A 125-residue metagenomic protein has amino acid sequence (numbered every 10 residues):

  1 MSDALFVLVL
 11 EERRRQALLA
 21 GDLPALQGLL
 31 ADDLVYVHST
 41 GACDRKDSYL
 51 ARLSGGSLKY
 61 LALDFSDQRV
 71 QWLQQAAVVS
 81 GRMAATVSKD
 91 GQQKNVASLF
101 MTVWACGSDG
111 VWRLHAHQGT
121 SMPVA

Functional and structural regions predicted by a protein language model:
M1-G28, V35-A125: A beta-strand edge to alpha-helix "cap/lid" segment located at domain peripheries
